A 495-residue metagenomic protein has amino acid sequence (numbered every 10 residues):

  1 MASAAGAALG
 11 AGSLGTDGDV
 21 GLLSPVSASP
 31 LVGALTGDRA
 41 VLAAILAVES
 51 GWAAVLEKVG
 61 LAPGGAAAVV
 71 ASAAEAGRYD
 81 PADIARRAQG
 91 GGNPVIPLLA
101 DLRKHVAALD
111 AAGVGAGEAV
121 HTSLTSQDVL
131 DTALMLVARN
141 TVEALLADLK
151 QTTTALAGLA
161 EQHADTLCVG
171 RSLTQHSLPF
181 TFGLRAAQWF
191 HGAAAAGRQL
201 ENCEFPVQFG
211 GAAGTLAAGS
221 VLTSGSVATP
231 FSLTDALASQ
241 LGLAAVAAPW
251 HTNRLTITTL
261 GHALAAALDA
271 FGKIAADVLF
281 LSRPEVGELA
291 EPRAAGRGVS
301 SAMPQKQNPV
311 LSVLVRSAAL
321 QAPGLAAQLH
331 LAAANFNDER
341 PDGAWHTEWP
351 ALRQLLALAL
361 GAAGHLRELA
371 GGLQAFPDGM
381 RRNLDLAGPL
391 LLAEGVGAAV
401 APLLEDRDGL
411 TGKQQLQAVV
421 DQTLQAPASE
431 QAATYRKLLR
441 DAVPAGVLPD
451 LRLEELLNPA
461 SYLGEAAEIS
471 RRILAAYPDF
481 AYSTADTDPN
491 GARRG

Functional and structural regions predicted by a protein language model:
A2-G219, T223, A228-A236, V299-S300 (+5 more regions): A helix-coil-helix interface module used to build multimeric assemblies and to scaffold catalytic/cofactor sites
W52-V55, L145, L149-T152, L156-L159 (+12 more regions): Amphipathic alpha-helices that form helix-helix packing interfaces
G60, A359, L416: Residue-level signal for inorganic ion chemistry
E161-G183, E288-K306, E339-T347, G371-L391: Glycine-rich cofactor-pocket loops
S232-H251: A short, charged helix-loop
N253-L358: A conserved active-site cap/scaffold subdomain adjacent to cofactor or substrate pockets
L314, Q321-T411: Long, amphipathic alpha-helical stalk/connector segments used for oligomerization, subunit docking, or mechanical
G388-V447: C-terminal hydrophobic structural anchor segments that stabilize assembly/packing rather than catalytic chemistry
